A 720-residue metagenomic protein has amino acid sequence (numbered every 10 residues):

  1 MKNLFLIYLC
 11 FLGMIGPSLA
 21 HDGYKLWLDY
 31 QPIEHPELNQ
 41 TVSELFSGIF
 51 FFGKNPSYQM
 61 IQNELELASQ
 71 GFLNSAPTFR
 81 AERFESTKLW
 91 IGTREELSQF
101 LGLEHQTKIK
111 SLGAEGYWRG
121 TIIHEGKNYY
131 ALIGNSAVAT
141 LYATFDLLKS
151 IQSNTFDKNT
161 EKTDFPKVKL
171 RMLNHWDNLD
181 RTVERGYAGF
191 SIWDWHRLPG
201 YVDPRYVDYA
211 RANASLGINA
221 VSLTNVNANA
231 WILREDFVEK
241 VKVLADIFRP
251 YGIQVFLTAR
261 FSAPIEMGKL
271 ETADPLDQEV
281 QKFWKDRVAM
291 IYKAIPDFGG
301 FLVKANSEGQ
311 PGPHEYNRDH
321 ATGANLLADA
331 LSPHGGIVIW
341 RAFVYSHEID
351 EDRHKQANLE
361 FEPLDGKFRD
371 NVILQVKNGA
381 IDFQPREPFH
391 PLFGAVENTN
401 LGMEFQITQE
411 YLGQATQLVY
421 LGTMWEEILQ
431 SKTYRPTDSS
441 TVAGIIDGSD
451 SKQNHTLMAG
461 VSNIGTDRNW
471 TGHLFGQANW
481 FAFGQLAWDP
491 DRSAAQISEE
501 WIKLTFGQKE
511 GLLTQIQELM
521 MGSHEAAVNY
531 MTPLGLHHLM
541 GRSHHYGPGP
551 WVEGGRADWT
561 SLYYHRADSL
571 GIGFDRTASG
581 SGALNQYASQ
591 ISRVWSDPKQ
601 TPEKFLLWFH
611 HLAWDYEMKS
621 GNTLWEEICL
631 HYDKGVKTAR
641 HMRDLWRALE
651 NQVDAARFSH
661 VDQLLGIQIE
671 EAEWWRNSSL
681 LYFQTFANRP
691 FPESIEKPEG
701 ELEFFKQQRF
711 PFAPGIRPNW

Functional and structural regions predicted by a protein language model:
M1-L4: Positively charged n-region of N-terminal signal peptides that target proteins for export
G13-P17: N-terminal signal peptide c-region/cleavage motif recognized by signal peptidases
L19-I123: Acidic, contiguous N-terminal accessory segments
K54-E64, A68, H105-L302, S332 (+1 more regions): Feature activates predominantly on carbohydrate-active enzymes
R94, N135-A137, N178, I218 (+8 more regions): An acidic- and aromatic-residue-enriched active-site/binding cleft used to recognize and process polar
R197-P199, V243, K269-E499, K509: Catalytic-core regions of glycoside hydrolase
S440-W720: Catalytic domains of carbohydrate-active enzymes that cleave complex glycans
